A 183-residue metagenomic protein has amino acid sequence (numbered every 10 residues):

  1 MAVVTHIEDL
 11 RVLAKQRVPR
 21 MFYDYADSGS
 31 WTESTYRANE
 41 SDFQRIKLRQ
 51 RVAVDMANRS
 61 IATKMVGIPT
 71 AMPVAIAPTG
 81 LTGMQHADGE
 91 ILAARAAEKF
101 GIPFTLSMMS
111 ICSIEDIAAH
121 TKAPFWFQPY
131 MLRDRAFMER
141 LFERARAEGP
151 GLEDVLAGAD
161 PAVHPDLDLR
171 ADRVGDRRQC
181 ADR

Functional and structural regions predicted by a protein language model:
M1-G67, G175-R183: An N-cap/entry alpha-helix motif that binds or orients negatively charged groups
P19, I76, A97, V155-A157: Conserved, mostly hydrophobic/aromatic
T70-M109, I114-D116: Glycine-rich active-site/cofactor-binding loop and its immediate structural neighborhood
T70-P73, K99-I102, T121-P124, E148-L152: Short coil/turn connectors at secondary-structure junctions
V74-A77, F104-L106, F125-P129, E153-V155: Hydrophobic faces of well-ordered beta-strands that scaffold small-molecule active sites in alpha/beta enzyme cores
L81, A94-R95, D116-H120, R133-R183: Alpha/beta enzyme core
S110-I111, P129-R133: Short, acidic/turn-prone active-site loops that include or flank metal/cofactor- and phosphate-binding residues
